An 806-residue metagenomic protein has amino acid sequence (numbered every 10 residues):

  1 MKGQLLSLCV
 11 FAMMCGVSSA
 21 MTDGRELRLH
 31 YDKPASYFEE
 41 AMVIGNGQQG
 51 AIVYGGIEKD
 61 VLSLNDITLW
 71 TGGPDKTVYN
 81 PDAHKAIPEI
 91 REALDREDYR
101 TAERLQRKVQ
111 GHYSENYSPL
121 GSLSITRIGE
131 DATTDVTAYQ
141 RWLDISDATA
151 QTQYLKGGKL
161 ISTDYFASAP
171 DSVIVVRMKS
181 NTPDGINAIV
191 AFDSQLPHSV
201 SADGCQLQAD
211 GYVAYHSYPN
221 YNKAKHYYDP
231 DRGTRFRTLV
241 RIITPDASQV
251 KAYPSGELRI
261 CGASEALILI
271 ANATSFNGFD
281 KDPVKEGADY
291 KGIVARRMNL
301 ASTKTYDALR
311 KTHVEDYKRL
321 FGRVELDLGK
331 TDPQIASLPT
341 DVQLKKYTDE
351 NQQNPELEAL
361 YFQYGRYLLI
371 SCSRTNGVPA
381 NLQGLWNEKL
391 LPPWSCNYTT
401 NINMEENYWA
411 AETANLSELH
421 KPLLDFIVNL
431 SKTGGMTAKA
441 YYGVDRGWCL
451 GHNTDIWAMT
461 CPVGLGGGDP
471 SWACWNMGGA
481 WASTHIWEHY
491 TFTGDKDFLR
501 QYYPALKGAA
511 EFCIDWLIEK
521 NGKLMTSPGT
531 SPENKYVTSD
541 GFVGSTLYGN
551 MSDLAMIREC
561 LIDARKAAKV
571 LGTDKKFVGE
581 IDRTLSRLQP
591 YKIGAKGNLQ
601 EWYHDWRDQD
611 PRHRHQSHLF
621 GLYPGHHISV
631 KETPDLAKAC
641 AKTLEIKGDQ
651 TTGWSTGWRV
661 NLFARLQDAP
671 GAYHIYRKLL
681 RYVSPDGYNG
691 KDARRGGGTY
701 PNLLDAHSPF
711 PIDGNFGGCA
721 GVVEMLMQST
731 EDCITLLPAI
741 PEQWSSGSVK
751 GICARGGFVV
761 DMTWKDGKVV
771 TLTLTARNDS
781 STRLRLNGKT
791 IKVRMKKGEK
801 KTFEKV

Functional and structural regions predicted by a protein language model:
M1-G24: Bacterial Sec-dependent N-terminal signal peptides
M21-P470, I486-Y490, K507, L524 (+12 more regions): Aromatic-residue-lined binding/catalytic grooves and analogous aromatic/hydrophobic interfacial grooves in multimeric
G47, T491-G494, E511, I518 (+10 more regions): Hydrophobic alpha-helix feature that most strongly marks membrane-spanning transmembrane helices and their immediate
G111-E130, I712-R755, V759: Catalytic cores of secreted or luminal carbohydrate-active enzymes
G384, E388-K389, L524-T530, N534-Y536 (+2 more regions): C-terminal catalytic domain of Rieske-type non-heme iron oxygenases
N403, G478-H489, F498-D515, S655 (+2 more regions): Extended, hydrophobic alpha-helical segments in both membrane/secreted and soluble proteins
G508, F512-A567: Acidic/histidine-rich catalytic neighborhood
